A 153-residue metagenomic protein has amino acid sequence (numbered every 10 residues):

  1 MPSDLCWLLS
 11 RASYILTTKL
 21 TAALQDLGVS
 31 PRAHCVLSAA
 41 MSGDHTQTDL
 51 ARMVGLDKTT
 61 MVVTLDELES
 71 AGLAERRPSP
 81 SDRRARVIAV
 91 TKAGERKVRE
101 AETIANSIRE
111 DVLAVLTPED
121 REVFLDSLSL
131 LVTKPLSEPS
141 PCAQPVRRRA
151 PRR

Functional and structural regions predicted by a protein language model:
P2-C6: Short alpha-helical transmembrane interface motifs in multi-pass membrane proteins
W7, Y14, T18-T60, S140-A143: N-terminal helix-turn-helix DNA-binding core of bacterial DNA-binding proteins
R11, T46, D82-R84: A conserved beta-turn-beta hairpin within the catalytic core of GNAT-like acetyltransferases that forms part
T17, D66-T133: Charged, amphipathic alpha-helical coiled-coil/dimerization segments
S38, V63, D126: DNA-binding alpha-helical recognition surfaces that contact promoter or target DNA
H45, E119-R153: C-terminal regulatory/oligomerization modules of transcriptional regulators
